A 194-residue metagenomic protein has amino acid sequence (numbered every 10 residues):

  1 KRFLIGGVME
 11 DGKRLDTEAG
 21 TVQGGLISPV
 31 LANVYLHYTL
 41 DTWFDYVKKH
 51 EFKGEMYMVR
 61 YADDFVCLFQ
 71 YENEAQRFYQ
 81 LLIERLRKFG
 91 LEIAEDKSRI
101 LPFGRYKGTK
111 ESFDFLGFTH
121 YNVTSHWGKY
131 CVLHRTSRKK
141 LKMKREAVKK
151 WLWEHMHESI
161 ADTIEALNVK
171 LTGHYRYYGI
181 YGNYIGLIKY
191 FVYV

Functional and structural regions predicted by a protein language model:
K1-V194: Non-catalytic terminal/accessory segments
